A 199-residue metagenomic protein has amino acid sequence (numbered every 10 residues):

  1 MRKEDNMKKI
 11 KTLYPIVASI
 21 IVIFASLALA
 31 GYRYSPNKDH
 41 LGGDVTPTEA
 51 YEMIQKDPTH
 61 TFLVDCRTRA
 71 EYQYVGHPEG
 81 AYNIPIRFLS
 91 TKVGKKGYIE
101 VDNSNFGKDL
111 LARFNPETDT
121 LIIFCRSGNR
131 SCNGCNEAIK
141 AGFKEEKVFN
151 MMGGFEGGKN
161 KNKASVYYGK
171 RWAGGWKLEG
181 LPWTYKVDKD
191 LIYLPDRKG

Functional and structural regions predicted by a protein language model:
M1-N6: Short, Lys/Arg-enriched N-terminal segments with co-localized hydrophobic residues within the first ~10-30 amino acids
K8-P15, S19, F24-K56, Q73-T120 (+1 more regions): Rhodanese-like catalytic fold shared by cysteine-dependent sulfurtransferases and DSP/PTP-type phosphatases
L63-D65: Structural scaffold elements adjacent to functional motifs in cytosolic proteins
T68: Short, glycine/acidic-enriched loop or turn micro-motifs at the edges of active sites
F124: Short, surface-exposed ligand- or partner-binding patches at beta-edge/loop junctions that are enriched in aromatics
